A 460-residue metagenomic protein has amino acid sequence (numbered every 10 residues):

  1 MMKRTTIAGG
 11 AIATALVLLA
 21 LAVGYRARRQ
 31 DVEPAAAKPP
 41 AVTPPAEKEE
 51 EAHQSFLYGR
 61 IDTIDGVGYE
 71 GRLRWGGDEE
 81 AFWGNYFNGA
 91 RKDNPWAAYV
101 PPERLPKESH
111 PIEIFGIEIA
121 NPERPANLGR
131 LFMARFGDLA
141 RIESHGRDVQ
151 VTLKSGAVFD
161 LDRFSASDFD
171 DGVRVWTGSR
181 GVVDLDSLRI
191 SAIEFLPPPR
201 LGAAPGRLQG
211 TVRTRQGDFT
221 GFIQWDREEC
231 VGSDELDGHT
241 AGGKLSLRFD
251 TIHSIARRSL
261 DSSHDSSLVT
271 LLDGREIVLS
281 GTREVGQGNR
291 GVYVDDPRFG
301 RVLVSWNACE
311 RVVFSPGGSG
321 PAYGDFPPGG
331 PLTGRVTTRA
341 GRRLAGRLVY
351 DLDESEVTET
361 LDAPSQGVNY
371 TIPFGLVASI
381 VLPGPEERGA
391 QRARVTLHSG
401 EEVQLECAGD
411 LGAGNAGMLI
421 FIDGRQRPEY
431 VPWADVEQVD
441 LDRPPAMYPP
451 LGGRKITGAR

Functional and structural regions predicted by a protein language model:
M1-M2, R460: Initiator methionine at the very start of the polypeptide chain
M2-A13: N-terminal Sec-pathway targeting helices
G9, L19-R460: Compositionally biased alpha-helical segments
A15-V17: N-terminal alpha-helical "arm" segments
